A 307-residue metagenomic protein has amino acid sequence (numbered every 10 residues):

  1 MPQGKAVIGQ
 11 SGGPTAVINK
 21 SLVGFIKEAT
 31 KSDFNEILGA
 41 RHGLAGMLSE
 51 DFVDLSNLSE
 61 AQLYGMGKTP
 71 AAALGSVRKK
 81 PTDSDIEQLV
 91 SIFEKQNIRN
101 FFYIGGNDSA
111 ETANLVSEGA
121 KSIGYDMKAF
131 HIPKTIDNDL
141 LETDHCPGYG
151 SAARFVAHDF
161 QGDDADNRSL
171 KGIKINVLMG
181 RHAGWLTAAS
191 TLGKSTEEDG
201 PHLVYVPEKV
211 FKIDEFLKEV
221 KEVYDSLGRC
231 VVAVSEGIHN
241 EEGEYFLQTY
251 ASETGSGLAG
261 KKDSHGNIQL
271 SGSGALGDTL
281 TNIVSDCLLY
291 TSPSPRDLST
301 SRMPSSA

Functional and structural regions predicted by a protein language model:
P2-L48: N-terminal phosphate-binding or glycine-rich loops at protein starts, especially the Walker A/P-loop of NTPases
K5-T15, A72-S76, R99-G105, I173-L178 (+1 more regions): Short glycine-rich or small-residue beta-strand-to-loop segments that form or flank ligand, phosphate, metal/Fe-S
A6-I8, M66-S76, K134-D144, S169-G172 (+1 more regions): Gly-rich Lys/Arg/Thr-decorated short loops/hinges at beta-loop-alpha junctions or inter-strand turns that position
S11-G13, A40-A45, R78-K79, G106-N107 (+3 more regions): Short, ordered loop/turn segments at secondary-structure junctions
S49-R99, D108, P147-G150, R154: Glycine-rich oxoanion-binding loops at beta->alpha junctions
Y103-G105, E111-I123, C146-L288: Accessory alpha-helical/coil subdomains and C-terminal extensions that flank or cap enzyme catalytic cores
Y290-D297: Conserved small/polar residues in nucleotide/adenosyl-binding loops
R302-A307: Hydrophobic alpha-helical segments, chiefly the membrane-spanning helices and signal/signal-anchor peptides
